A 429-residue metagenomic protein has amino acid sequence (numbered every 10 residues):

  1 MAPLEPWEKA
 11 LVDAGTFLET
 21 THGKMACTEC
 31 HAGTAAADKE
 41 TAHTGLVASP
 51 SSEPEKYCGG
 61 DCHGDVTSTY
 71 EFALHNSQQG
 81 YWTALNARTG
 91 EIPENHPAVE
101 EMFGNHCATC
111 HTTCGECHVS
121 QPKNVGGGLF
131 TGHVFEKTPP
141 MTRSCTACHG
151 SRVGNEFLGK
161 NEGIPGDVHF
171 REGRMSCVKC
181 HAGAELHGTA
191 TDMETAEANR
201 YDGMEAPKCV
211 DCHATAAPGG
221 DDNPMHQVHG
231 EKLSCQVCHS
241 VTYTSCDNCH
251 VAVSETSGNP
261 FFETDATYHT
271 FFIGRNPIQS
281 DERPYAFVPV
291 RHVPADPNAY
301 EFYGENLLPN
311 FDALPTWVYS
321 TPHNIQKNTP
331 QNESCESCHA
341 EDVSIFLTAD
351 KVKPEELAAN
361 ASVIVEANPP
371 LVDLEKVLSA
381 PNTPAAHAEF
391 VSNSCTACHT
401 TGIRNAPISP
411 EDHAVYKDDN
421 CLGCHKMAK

Functional and structural regions predicted by a protein language model:
M1-K429: Short sequence/structural segments immediately N-terminal
